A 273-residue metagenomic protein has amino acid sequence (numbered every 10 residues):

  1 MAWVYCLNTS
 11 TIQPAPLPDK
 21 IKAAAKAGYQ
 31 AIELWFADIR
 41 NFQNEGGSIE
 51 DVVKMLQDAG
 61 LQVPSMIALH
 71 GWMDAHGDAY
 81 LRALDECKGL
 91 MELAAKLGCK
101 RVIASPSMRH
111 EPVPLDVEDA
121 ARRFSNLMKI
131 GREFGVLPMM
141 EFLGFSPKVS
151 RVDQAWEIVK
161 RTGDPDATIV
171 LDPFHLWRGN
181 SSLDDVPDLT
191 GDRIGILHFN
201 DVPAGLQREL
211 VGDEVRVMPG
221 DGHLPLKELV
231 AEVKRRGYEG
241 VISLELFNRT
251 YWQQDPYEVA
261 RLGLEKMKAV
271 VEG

Functional and structural regions predicted by a protein language model:
A2-G28, V53, A59, A95-G98 (+2 more regions): Histidine-acidic metal/acid-base catalytic patches
T11-Q13, F36-D38, L69-W72, P106-H110 (+4 more regions): Active-site-proximal loop/turn and secondary-structure-junction residues that shape catalytic pockets, frequently
P18-D19, M55-D58, M73-I169, R178: Active-site acidic/histidine proton-transfer and metal-coordination neighborhood in alpha/beta enzyme cores
A27-D38, P64-H70: Short, conserved active-site loops that position catalytic residues or coordinate cofactors/metal ions across diverse
E33, S65-I67, I103, M139 (+2 more regions): Conserved beta-strand positions in the central sheet of alpha/beta enzyme cores
E33-Q57, P106-P112: Glycine-rich, proline-tolerant flexible connector loops at the mouths of alpha/beta enzymes
D38-R40, G71-G77, H110-P114, R178-G179 (+2 more regions): A short acidic, helix-capping loop that chelates divalent metal ions and anchors anionic groups
F42-E45, I49, Y80, L84 (+4 more regions): Flexible, glycine- and charge-enriched loops at secondary-structure boundaries
